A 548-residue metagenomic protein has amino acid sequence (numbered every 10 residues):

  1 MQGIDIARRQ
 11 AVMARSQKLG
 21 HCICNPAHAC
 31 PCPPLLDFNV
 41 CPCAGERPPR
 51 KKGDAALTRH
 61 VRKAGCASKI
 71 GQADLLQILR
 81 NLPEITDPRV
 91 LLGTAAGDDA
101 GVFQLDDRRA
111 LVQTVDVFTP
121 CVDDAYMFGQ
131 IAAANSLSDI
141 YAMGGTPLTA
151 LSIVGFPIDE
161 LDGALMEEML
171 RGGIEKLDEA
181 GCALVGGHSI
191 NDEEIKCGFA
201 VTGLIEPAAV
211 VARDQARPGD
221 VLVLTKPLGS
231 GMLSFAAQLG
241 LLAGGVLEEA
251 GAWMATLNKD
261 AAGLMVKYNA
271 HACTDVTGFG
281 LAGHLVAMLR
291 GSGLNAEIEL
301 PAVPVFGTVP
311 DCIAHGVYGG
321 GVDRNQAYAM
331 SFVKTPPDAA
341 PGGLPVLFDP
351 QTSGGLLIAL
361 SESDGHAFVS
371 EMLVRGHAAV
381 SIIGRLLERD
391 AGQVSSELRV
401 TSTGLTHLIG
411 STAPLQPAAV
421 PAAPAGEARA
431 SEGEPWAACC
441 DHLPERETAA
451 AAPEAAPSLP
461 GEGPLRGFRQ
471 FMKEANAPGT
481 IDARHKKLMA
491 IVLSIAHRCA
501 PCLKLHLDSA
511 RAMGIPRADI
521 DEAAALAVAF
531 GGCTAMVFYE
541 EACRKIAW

Functional and structural regions predicted by a protein language model:
M1-G53: Long, distal/terminal scaffolding or interaction modules with repetitive or compositionally biased sequence
K51-A142, R217-V223, P227, H377-A378 (+3 more regions): N-terminal glycine-rich phosphate/pyrophosphate-binding loops that anchor nucleotide-derived ligands and cofactors
R62-K63, I158-A183, I190-I195, K267 (+1 more regions): Glycine-/charge-enriched secondary-structure boundary and capping motifs
C66, M489, L493-L505: Short, thiol/selenol-centered motifs that function as redox-active sites or metal-ligating centers
C66, V102, S136, G144 (+10 more regions): Buried hydrophobic positions in well-ordered alpha/beta secondary-structure cores of metabolic enzymes
D106-V122, M127-Q130, T146-L242, R385-E388 (+1 more regions): Glycine-rich anion-binding loops of enzyme active sites
A125-L151, E168-E179, T256-Y268, L281-A287 (+3 more regions): Small-aliphatic-rich amphipathic alpha-helix that forms the alpha element of a beta-alpha
A418-H485, R511-A512, A535-W548: Acidic, glycine/proline-rich low-complexity segments that act as flexible tails and inter-domain linkers
